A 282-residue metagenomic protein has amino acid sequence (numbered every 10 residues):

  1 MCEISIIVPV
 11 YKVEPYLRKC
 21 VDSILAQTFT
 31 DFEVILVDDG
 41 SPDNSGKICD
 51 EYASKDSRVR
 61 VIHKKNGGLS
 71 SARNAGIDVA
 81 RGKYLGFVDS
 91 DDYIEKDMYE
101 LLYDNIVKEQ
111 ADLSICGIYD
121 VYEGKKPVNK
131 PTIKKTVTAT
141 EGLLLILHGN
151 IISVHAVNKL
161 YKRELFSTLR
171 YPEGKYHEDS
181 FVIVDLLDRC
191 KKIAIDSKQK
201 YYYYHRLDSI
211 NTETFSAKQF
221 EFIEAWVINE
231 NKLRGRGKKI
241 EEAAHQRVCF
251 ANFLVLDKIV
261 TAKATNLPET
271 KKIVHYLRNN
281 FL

Functional and structural regions predicted by a protein language model:
M1-L25: N-proximal low-complexity "stem/linker" segments adjacent to membrane-targeting elements
S5-V8, I35-L36, H63, D188: Short hydrophobic beta-strand elements that form part of the catalytic alpha/beta core underpinning NDP-sugar/donor
S23, D38-I48: A conserved acidic beta->alpha catalytic loop
D31-G40, R60-K65, S90: Short beta-strand/loop segment that forms part of the nucleotide-sugar
K64-A80: Glycine-rich, basic loop-to-helix element that forms the pyrophosphate-binding segment of sugar-nucleotide handling
L69, S90-A194, Y204, D208-A217: Donor-binding/catalytic cores of nucleotide-activated saccharide and glycerol-phosphate transferases/polymerases
L85: Short aromatic/hydrophobic "clamp" motif used to bind/position activated sugar donors
H205-L282: C-terminal subregions of glycosyltransferases and related glycan-biosynthesis enzymes
